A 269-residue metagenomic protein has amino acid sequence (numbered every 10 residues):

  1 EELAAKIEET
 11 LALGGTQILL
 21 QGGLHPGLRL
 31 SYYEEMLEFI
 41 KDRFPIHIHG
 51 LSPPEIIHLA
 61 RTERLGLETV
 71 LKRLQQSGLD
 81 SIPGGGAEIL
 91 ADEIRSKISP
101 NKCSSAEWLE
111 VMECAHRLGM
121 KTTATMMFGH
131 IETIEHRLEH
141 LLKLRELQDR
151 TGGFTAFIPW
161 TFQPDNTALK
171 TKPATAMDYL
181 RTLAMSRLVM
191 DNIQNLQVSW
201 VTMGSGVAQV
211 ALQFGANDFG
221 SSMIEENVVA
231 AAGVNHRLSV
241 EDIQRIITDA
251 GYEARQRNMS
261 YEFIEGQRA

Functional and structural regions predicted by a protein language model:
E1, S52, G66-L67, S104 (+4 more regions): General structural signal for secondary-structure boundaries
E1-A4, T10-V111, K121-A124, F154-I158: Core AdoMet radical
A5, L11-A12, Q148-A269: Auxiliary Fe-S-binding modules of radical SAM enzymes
G22, D42-F44, I48-G50, Q76-A87 (+3 more regions): Conserved C-terminal portion of the radical SAM core fold that forms the substrate/S-adenosylmethionine-binding
P26-G27, I56-I57, L90-A91, H130-E132 (+3 more regions): Short secondary-structure capping/turn micro-motifs that flank functional sites
R29-S31, A60-R64, S96-S99, T133-H136 (+2 more regions): Short, solvent-exposed loop/turn segments at secondary-structure boundaries
Y33-M36, R64-E68, E139-L142, M177 (+1 more regions): Charged helix-capping and loop-helix junction motifs
I94, S104, E135, A231 (+1 more regions): Residue-level signature of transmembrane alpha-helix interfaces in integral membrane proteins
